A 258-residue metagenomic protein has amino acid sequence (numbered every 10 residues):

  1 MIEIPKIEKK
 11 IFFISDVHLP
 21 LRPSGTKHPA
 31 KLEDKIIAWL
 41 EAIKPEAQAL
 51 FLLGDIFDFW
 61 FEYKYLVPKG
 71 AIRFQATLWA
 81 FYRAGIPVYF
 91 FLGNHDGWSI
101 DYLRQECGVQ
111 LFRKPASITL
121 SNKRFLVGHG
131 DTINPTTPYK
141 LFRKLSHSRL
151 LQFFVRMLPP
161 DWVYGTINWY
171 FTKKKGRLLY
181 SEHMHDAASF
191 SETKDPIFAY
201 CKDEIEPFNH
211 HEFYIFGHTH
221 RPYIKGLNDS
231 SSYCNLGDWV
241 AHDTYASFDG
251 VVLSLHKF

Functional and structural regions predicted by a protein language model:
I2-K10, I14, L19-L120: Core catalytic region of metal-dependent phosphoesterases/phosphodiesterases, especially metallo-beta-lactamase-like
E3, S121, F125-G128, T132-I133 (+1 more regions): Catalytic core of the metallo-beta-lactamase
K9, F125, S231: Alpha/beta-hydrolase fold active-site loops
H18, H95, H129, H218-H220: Histidine-centered active-site/metal-ligand motif
L52, F91, G128, I215 (+1 more regions): Short glycine/serine/threonine-biased micro-segments
D58-F81, W169-F171, Y180-H211: N-terminal short leaders/motifs
G108-R113, D131, T136-L150, D195-H256: Conserved beta-sheet core of the metallophosphoesterase superfamily
G130-P196: Active-site-proximal loop/helix segment associated with metal-binding centers of metalloenzymes
